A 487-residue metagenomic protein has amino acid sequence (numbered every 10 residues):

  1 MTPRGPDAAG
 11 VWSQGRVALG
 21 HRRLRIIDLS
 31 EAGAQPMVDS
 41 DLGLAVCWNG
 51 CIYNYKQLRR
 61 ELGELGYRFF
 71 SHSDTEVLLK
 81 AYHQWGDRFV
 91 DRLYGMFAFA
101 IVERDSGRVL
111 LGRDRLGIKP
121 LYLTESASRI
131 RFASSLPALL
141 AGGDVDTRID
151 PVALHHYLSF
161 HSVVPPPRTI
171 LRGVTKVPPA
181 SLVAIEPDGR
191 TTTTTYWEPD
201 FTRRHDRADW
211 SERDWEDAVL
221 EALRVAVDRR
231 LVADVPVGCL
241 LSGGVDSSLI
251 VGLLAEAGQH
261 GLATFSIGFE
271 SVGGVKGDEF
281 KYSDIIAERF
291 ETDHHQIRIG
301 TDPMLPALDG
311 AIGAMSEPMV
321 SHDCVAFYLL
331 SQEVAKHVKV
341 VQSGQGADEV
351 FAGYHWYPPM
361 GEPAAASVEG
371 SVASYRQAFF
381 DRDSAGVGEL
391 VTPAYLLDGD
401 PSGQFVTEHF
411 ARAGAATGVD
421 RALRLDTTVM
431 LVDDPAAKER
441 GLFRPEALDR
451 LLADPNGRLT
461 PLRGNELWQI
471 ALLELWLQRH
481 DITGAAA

Functional and structural regions predicted by a protein language model:
M1-M315, F327, P393, A471-R479 (+1 more regions): Cysteine-centered catalytic environments shared across enzyme families
G15-R16, E64, L140-G142, D146 (+7 more regions): Adenosyl-5′-phosphate
R16, L29-S30, A45-V46, Y94-I101 (+3 more regions): Conserved adenosine/adenylate-binding substructure
E76, V152, E221, K281 (+6 more regions): A structural signal for well-ordered alpha-helical segments within the folded catalytic domains of diverse enzymes
G86, H161, S316-P318, L451-L462: Short loop/turn hinge sites at secondary-structure boundaries
A347, W356, L477: Flexible, active-site-proximal loop/turn residues at the rims of small-molecule/cofactor binding pockets and catalytic
F351-Q377: A mobile, often basic/glycine-rich helix-loop segment that functions as the active-site lid/recognition loop
